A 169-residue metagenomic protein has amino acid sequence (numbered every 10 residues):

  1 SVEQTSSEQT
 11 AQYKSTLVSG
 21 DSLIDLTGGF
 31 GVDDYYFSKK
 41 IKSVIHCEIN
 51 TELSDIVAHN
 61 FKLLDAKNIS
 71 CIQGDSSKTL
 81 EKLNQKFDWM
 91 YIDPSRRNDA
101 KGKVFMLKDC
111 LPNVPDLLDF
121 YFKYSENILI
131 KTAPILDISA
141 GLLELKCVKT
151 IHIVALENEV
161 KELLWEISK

Functional and structural regions predicted by a protein language model:
S1-K169: SAM-dependent transferase fold signal centered on methyltransferase-like domains, encompassing both Class I
